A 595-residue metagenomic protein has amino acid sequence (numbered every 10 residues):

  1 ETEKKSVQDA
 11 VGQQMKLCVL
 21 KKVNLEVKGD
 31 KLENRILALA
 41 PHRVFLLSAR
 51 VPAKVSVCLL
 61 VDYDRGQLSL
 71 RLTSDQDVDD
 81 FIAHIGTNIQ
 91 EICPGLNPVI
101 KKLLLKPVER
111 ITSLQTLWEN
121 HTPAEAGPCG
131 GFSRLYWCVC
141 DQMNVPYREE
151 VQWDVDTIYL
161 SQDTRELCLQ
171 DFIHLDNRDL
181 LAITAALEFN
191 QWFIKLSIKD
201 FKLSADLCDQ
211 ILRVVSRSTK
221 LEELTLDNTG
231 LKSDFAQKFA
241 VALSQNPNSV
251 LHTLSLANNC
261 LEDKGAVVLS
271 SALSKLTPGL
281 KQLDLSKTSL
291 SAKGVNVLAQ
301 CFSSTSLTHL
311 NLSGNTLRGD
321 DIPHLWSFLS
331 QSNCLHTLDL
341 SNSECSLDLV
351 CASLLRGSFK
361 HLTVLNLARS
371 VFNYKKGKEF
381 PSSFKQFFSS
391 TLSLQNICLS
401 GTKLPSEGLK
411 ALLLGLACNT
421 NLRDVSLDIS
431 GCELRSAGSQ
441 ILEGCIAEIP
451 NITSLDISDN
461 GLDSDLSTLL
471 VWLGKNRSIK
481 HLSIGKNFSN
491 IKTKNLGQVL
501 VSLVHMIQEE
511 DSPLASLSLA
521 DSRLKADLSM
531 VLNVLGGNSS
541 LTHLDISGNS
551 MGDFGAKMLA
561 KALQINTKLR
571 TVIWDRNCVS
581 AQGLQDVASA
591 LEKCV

Functional and structural regions predicted by a protein language model:
E1-V595: Leucine-rich tandem repeat or coiled-coil scaffolds
